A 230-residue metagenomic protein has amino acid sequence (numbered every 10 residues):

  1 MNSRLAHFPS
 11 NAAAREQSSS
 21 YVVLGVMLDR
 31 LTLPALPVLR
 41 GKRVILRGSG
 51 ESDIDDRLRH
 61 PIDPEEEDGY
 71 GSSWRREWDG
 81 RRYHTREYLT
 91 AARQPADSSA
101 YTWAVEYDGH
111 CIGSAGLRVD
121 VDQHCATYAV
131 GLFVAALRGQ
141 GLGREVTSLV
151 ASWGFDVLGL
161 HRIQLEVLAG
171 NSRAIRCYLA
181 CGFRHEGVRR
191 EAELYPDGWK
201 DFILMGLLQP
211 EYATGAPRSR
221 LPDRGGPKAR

Functional and structural regions predicted by a protein language model:
R4-F8, E16-A136, W199-K200, L204-R230: GNAT-family acyltransferases
I45, D56, T127, E145 (+3 more regions): Amphipathic alpha-helical recognition patches that constitute DNA-binding helices
S49, Q164-V167, L179, R184-K200: Conserved catalytic-core motifs of GNAT/GCN5-like acyltransferases
S49, W103, W153-F155, F183: Conserved hydrophobic/aromatic "anchor" residues that stabilize well-ordered secondary structure elements
V134-A136, Q140, A169-G170: Active-site acidic-Proline motif in GNAT/NAT acetyltransferases
G139-W153, I175-A180: Conserved acetyl-CoA-binding loop-helix of GNAT-fold acetyltransferases
G143, T147, G170-A174, E191-P196: Short glycine/proline-centered loop/turn elements that form peptide/ligand docking sites
D156-E166: Conserved GNAT acetyl-CoA-binding A-motif
